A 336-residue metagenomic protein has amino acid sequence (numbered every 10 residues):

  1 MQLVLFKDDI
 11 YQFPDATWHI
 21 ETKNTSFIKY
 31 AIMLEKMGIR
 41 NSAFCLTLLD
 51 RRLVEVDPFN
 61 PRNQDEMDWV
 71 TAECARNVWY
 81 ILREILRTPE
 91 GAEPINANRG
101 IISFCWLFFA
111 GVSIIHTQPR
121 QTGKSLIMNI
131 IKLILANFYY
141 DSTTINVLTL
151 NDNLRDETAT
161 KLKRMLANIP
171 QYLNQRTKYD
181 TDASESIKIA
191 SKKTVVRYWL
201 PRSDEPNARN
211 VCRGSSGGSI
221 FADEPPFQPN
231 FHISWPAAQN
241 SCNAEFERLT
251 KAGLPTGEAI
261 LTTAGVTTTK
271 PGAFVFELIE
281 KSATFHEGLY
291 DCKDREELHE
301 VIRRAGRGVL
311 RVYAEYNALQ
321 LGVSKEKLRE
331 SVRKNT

Functional and structural regions predicted by a protein language model:
M1-T336: Phosphate/NTP-binding elements of NTP-utilizing enzymes
